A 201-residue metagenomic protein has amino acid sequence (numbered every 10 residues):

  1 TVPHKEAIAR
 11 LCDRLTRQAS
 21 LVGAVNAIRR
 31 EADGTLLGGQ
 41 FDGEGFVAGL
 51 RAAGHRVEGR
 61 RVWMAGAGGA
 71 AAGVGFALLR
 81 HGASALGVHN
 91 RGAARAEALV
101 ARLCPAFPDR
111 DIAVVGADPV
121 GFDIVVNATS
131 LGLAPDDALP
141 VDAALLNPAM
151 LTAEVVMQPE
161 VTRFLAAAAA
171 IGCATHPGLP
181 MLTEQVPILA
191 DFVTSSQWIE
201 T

Functional and structural regions predicted by a protein language model:
T1-A7, G68-A70, S130-L133, Q158: Short glycine-rich anion-binding loops that position phosphate/pyrophosphate groups of nucleotides and phosphorylated
T1-H55: Phosphate/diphosphate ligand-binding glycine-rich loop within oxidoreductases
Q40-G43, L50, G59-L79, N90: Glycine-rich adenosine-cofactor-binding loop
A48, M157-Q158, C173-Q197: Active-site capping/gating segments
H55-R61, P148: Short helix-loop-beta connector
R80-A85, A170-A174: Conserved S-adenosyl-L-methionine
A83-L103: NAD(P)-binding Rossmann-fold cofactor-contacting core
P108-H176: Rossmann-like adenosine-cofactor binding region
